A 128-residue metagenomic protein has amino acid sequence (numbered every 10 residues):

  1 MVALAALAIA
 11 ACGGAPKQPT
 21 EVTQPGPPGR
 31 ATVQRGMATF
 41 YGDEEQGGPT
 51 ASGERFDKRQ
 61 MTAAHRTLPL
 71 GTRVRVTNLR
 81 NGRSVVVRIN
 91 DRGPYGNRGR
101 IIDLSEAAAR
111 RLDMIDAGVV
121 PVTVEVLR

Functional and structural regions predicted by a protein language model:
M1-V2: Bacterial N-terminal signal peptides that target proteins for export
A5-R128: Secreted/periplasmic proteins
